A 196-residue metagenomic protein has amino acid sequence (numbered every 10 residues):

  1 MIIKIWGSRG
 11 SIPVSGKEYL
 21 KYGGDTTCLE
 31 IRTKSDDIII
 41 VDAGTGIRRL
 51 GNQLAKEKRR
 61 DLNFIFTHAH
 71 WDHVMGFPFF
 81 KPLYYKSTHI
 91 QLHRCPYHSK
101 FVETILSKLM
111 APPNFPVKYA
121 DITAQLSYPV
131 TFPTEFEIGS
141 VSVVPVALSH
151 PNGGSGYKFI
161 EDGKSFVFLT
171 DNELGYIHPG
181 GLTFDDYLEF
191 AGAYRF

Functional and structural regions predicted by a protein language model:
M1-T170, G175-P179: Binuclear metal-dependent hydrolase catalytic cores
E173-F196: Cap/insert and terminal regions of metallo-dependent hydrolase folds
